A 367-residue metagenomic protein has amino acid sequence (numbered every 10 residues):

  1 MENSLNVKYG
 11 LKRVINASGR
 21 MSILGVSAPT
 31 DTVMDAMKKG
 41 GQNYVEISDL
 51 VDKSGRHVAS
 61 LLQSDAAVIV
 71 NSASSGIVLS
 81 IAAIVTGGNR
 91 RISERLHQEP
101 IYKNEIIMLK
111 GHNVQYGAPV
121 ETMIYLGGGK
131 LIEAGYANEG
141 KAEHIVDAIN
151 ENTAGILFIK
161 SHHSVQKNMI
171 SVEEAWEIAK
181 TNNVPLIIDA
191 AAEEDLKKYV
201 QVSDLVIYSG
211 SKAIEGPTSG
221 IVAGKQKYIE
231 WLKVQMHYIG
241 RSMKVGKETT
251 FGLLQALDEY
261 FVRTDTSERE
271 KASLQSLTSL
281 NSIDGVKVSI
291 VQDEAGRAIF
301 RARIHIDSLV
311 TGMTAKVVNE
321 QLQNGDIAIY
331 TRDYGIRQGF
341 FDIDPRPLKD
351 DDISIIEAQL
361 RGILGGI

Functional and structural regions predicted by a protein language model:
E2-P29, G55-V58, Q63-Y260, L274-D284 (+3 more regions): Conserved PLP-enzyme active-site core in the AAT-like
L5, K287-A358: Conserved C-terminal alpha-helix-loop-beta "cap" of PLP-dependent enzymes that closes/shapes the active-site mouth
S22-M34, Y44-V51: A structural motif shared across PLP-dependent enzymes of the aminotransferase-like
E259-R263, D344-R346: Glycine-rich phosphate/diphosphate-binding loops and the adjacent beta-loop-alpha structural elements that coordinate
R269-A272: Ser/Thr-rich low-complexity repeats and stalk/linker segments
G362-I367: Generic C-terminal helix-cap and adjacent flexible tail
